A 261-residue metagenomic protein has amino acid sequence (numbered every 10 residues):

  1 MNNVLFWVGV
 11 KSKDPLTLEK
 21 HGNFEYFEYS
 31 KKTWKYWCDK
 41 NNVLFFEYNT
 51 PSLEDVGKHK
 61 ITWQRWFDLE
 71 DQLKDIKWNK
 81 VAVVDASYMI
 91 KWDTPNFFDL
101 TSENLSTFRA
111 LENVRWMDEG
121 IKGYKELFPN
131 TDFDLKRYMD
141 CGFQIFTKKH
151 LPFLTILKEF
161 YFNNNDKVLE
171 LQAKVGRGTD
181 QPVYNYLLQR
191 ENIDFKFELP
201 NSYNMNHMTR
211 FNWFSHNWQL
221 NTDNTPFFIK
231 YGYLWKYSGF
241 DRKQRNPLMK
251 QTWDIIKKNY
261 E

Functional and structural regions predicted by a protein language model:
M1, Q244-E261: Membrane-proximal basic amphipathic "stem/tether" segments
M1-N79, K258-E261: N-terminal anchoring/stem segment of glycosyltransferases
V8, Y48-T50, F108, E198-S202: Conserved beta-strand termini and adjacent loop/short-helix elements that scaffold enzyme active sites in alpha/beta
G9, D85-S87, S238: Anionic group-transfer/hydrolysis microenvironments
D14-P15, L53-V56, I90-D93, F98-D99 (+4 more regions): Short catalytic/ligand-binding loop motif for oxyanion handling, primarily in non-cytosolic enzymes, centered on
I61-I121, I145, H150-L154: GT-A fold catalytic core of metal-dependent nucleotide-sugar glycosyltransferases, centered on the diacidic
F67, K136-P247: Catalytic core and acceptor-binding pocket of nucleotide-sugar-dependent glycosyltransferases
I121-L135: Short, flexible, basic/aromatic active-site loop/helix in glycosyltransferases
